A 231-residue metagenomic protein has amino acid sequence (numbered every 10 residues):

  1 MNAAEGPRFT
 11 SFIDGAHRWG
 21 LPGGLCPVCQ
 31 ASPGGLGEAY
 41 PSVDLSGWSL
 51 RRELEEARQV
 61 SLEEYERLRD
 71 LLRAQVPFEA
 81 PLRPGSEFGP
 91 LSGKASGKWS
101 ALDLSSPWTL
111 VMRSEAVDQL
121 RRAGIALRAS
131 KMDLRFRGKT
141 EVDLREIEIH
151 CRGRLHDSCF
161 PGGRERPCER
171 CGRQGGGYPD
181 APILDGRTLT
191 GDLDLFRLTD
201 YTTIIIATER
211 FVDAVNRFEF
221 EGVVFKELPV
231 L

Functional and structural regions predicted by a protein language model:
M1-L231: Phosphate/anion-contacting hairpin/loop surfaces
